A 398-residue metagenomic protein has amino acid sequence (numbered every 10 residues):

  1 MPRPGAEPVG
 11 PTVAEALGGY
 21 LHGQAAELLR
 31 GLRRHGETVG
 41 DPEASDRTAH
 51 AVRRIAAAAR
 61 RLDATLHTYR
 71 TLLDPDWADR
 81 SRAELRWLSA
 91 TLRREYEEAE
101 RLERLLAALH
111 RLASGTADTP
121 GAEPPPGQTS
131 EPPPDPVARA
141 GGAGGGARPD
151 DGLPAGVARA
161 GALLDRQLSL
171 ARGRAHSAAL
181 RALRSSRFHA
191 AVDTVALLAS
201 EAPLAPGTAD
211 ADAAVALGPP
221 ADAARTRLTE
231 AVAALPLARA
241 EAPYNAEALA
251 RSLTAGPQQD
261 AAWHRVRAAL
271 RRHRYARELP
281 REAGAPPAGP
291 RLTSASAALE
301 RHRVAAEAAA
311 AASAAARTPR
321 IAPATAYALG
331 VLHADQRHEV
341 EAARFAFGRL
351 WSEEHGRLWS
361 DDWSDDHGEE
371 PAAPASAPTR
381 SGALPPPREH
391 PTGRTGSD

Functional and structural regions predicted by a protein language model:
M1-D398: Cationic, histidine-enriched alpha-helical/coil surfaces that engage anionic ligands
